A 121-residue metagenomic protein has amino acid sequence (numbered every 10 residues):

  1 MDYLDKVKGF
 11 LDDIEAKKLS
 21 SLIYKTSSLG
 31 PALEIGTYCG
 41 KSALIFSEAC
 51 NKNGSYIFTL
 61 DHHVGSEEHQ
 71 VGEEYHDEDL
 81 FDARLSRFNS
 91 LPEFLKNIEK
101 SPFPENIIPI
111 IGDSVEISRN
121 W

Functional and structural regions predicted by a protein language model:
D2-F10, A16-W121: S-adenosylmethionine/decaboxylated-SAM
